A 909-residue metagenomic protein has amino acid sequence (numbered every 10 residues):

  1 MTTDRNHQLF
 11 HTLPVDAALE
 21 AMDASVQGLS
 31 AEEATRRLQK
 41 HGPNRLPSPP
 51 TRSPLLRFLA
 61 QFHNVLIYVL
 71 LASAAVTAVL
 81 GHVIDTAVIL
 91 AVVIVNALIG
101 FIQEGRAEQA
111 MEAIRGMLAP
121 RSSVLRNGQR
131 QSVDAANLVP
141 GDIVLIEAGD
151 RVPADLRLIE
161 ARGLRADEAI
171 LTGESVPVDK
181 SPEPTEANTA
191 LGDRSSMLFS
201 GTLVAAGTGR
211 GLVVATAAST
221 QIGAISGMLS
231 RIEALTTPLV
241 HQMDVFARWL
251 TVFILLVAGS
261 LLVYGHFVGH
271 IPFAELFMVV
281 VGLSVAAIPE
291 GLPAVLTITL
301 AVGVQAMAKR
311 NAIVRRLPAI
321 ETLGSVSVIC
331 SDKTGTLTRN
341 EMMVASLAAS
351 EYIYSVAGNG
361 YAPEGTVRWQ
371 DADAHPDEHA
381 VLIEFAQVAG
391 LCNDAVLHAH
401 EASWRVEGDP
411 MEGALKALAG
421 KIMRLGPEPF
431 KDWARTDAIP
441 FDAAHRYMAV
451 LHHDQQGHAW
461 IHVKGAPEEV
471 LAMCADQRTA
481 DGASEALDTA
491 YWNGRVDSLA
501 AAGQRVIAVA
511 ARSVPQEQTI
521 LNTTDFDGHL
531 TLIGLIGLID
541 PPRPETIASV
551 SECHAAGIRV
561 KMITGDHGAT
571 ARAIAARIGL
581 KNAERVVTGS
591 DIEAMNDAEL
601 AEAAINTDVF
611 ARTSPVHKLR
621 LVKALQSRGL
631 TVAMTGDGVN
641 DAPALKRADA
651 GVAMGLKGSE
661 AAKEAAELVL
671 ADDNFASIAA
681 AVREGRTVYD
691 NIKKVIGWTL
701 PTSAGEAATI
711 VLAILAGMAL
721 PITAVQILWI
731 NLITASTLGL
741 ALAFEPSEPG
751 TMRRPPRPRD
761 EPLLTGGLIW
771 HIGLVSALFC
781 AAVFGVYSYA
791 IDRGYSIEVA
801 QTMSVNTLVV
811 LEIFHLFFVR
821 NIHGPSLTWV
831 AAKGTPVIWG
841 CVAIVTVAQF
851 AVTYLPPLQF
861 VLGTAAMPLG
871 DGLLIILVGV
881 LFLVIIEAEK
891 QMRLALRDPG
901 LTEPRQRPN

Functional and structural regions predicted by a protein language model:
M1-R753, L763-L764, A777, I791 (+1 more regions): Conserved cytosolic headpiece of P-type ATPases
F385, L728, G773, N806-V809: Amphipathic alpha-helix face/heptad-repeat signature
V711, A781-G785: Membrane-embedded helix-loop-helix hairpins and adjacent transmembrane boundary segments in multi-pass transporters
T734, F779-C780, T802-F817: Generic alpha-helical transmembrane segments
R757-A777, I797-M803, A832: Membrane-water interface at loop-to-transmembrane-helix junctions
V786-I797: Long hydrophobic segments that form regular secondary structure
